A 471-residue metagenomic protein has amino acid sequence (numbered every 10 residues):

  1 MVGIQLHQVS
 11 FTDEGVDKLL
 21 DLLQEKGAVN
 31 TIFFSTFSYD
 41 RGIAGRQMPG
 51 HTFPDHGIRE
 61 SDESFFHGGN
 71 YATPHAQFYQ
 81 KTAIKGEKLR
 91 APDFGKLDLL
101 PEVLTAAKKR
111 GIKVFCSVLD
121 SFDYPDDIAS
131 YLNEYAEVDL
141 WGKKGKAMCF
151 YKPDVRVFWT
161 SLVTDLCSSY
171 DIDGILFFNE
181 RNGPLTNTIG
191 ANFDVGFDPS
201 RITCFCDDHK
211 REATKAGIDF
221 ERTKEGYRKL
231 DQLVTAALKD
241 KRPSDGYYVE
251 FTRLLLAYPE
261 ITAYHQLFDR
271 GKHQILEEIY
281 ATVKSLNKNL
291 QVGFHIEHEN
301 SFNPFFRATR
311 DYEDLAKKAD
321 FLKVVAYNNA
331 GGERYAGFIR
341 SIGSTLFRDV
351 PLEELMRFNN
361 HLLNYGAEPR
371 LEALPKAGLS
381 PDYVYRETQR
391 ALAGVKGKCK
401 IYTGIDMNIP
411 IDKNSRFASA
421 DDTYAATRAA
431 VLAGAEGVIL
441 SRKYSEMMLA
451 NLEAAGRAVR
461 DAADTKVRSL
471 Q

Functional and structural regions predicted by a protein language model:
M1-F11, A72-T105, K113-Y170, N187 (+2 more regions): Active-site-adjacent "subsite" loops/lids of carbohydrate-active enzymes
Q5, I112-D123, L176-G183, E212-K239 (+3 more regions): Aromatic-lined carbohydrate-recognition surfaces of secreted/lumenal glycan-active proteins
D17-G42, R59-G68, D165, S169-G174 (+2 more regions): Catalytic domains of carbohydrate-active enzymes, especially glycoside hydrolases
V29-F94, A455: Aromatic-lined carbohydrate-binding/catalytic grooves of carbohydrate-active enzymes
G42-N70, F122-K144, N179-F251, Y335-E353: Aromatic- and acidic-residue-enriched segments that line the glycan-binding/catalytic groove of carbohydrate-active
D123-E134, P184-N187, Q291-Y335, D412-L432: Substrate-binding cleft/loops of secretory-pathway carbohydrate-active enzymes
F178, L233-T262, R310-K376, A435-E436 (+1 more regions): Aromatic- and acid-rich polysaccharide-binding/catalytic face of secreted or lumenal carbohydrate-active enzymes
Y247-I261, L290-F302, L352-K376, V384-A420: Active-site clefts of carbohydrate-active enzymes
